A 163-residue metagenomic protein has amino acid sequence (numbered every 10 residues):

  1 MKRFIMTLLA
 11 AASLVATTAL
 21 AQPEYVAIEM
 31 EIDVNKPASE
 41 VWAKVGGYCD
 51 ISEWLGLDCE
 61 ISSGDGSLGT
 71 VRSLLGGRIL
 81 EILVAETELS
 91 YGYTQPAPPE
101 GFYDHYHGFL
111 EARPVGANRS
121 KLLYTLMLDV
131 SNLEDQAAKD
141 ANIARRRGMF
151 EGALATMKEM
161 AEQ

Functional and structural regions predicted by a protein language model:
M1-F4: Positively charged n-region of N-terminal signal peptides that target proteins for export
T7-A16: Bacterial N-terminal signal peptides
T18-G64: Hydrophobic ligand-binding cavity/cleft-lining segments
Y25-E31, R78, S90, H105-H107 (+1 more regions): Intrinsic-disorder/low-complexity, polar/charged segments enriched in Ser/Thr/Lys/Arg/Asp/Glu/Gln
D33, D50-H105, E159-Q163: Glycine-rich portal/gate segments that line the openings of hydrophobic small-molecule binding cavities
P37-A38, K44-G47, I79, R146-A153: Stable alpha-helical elements in mature extracytoplasmic
L89-T94, K139-Q163: Signal peptide-directed secreted proteins
P98-G152: Beta-strand/loop substructures that line and gate deep hydrophobic ligand-binding cavities in soluble
